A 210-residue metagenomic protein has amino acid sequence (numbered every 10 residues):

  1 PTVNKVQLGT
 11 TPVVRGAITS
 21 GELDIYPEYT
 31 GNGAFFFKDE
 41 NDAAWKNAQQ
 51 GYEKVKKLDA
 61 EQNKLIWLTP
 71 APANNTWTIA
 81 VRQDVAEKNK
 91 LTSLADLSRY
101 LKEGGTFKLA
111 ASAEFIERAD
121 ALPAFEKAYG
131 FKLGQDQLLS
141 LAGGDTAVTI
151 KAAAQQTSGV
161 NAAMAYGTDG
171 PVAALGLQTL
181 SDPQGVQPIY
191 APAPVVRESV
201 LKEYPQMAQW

Functional and structural regions predicted by a protein language model:
P1-Q7, G105-A110: Short, well-ordered beta-strand elements
T2-Q7, W67-T69, L138-S140: Surface-exposed patches in mature extracellular/periplasmic domains of secreted proteins
V6-Q7, G21-A34, G51-Y52, S112 (+3 more regions): Beta->alpha turn/N-cap motifs
V13, A17, Q50, K54 (+7 more regions): Extracytoplasmic/secreted proteins, especially bacterial periplasmic and envelope-associated proteins
L23-D24, E103-D182: Ligand-binding pocket segment of bilobal, Venus flytrap-like solute-binding proteins
F37-L68, G159, G170-Q184: Ligand-binding "clamshell"
A48-K108, R197-E198, Q209: A conserved helix-loop-strand patch within extracytoplasmic ligand-binding domains of the periplasmic binding
P171-W210: C-terminal lobe and pocket-closing loops of periplasmic/extracytoplasmic Venus-flytrap solute-binding proteins
